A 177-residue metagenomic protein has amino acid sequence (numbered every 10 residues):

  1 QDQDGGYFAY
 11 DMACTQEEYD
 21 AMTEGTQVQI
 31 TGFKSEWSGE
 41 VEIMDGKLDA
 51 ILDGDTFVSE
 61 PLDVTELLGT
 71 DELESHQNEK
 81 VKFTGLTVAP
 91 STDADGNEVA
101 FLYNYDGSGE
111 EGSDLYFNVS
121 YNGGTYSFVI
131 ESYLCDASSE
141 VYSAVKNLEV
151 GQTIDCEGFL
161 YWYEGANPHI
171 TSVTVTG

Functional and structural regions predicted by a protein language model:
Q1-G177: OB-fold single-stranded nucleic acid-binding module
